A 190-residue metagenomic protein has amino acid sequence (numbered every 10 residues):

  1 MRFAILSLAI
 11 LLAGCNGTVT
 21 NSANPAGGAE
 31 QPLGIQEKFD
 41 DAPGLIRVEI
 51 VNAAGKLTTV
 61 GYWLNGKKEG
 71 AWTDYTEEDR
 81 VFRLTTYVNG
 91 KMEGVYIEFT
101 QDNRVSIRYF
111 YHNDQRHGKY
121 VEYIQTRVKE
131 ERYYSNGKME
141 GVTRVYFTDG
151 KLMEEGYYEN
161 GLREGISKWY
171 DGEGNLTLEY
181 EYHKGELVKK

Functional and structural regions predicted by a protein language model:
A4-L12: Sec-dependent N-terminal signal peptides
C15-K190: Glycine/tyrosine- and acidic-biased, solvent-exposed loop/turn segments at the edges of beta-strands
